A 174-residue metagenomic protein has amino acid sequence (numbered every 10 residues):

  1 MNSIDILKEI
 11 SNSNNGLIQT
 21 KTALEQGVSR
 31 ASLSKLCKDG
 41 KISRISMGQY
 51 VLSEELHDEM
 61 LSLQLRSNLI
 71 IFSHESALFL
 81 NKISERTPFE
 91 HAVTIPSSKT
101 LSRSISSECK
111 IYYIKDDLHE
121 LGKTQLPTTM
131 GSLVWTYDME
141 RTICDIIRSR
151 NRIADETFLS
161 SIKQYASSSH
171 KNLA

Functional and structural regions predicted by a protein language model:
N2-I6, V28-A31: N-terminal amphipathic/basic helix or basic patch
I4-I6, G16-T22, C37, Q49-A174: Nucleic-acid-binding surface
D5-N14, I42: Basic, Lys/Arg-rich alpha-helical nucleic-acid-recognition elements, primarily the DNA-binding modules of transcription
I10, A23-L24: Residue-level marker of alpha-helix boundaries and capping positions
E25-K38: Short amphipathic alpha-helical interaction segments
G40-M47: A short, conserved structural fragment
